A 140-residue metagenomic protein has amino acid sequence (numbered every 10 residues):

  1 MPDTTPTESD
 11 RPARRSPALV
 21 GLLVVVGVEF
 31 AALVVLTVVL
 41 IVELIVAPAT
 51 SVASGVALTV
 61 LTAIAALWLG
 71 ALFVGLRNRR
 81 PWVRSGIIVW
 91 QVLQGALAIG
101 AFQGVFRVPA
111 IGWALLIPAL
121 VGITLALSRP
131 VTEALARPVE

Functional and structural regions predicted by a protein language model:
M1-E140: Topology signature of small-to-medium multi-pass alpha-helical membrane proteins
